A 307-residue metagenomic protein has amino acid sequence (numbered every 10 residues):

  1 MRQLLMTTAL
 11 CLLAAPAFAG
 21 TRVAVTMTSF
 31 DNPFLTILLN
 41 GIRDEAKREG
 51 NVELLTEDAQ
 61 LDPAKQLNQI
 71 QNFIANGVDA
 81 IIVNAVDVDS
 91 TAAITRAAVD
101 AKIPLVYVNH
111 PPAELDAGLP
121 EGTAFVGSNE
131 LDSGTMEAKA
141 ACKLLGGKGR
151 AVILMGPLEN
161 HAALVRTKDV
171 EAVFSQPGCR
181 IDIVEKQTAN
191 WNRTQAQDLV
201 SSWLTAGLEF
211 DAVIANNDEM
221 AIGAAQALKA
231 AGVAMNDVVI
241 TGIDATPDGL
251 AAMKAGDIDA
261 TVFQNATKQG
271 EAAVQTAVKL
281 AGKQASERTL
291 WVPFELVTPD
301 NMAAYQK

Functional and structural regions predicted by a protein language model:
M1-L4: Positively charged n-region of N-terminal signal peptides that target proteins for export
A15-A19: Sec/Tat signal peptide C-region and signal peptidase I cleavage site
T21, L154, L158, A162 (+1 more regions): Hinge/cleft segment of the Venus flytrap/periplasmic-binding protein
R22-E45, E49, L54-N72, N76-V78 (+5 more regions): Extracytoplasmic "Venus flytrap"
F34-R48, S133-E137, H161-R180, Q195 (+3 more regions): Short, solvent-exposed amphipathic alpha-helices that sit in or adjacent to ligand/effector-binding or catalytic
Q66, A124-A151, Q195-A196, T246-G249 (+1 more regions): Hydrophobic alpha-helical segments within soluble ligand-binding/sensing domains
V83-D100, V170, E185-A251: Hydrophobic alpha-helical
V88-D132, K143, R150, T246-K254 (+3 more regions): Flexible loop/hinge segments that line or gate small-molecule binding clefts
